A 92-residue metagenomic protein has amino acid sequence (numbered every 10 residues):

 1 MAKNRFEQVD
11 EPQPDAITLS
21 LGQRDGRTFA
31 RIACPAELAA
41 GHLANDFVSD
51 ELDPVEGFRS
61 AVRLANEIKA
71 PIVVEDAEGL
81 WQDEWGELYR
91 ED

Functional and structural regions predicted by a protein language model:
M1-R31, Y89-D92: Short N-terminal "domain-start" leader segments that mark the transition from disordered tails or signal peptides into
P12-P14, L38, E78-G79: Glycine-centered tight beta-turn/hairpin loop motif at sheet-sheet or coil-to-beta transitions
L19-L21, A30-I32, A61, A65 (+1 more regions): Hydrophobic beta-strand residues in large extracellular and virion-surface proteins
R24, P35-E37, A77: Generic structural motif
A30-A44: Intrinsically disordered, low-complexity regulatory segments enriched in Ser/Thr/Pro and charged residues
A40-E56: A short, exposed loop/beta-hairpin motif centered on an aromatic-Gly-Thr core
E51-I68: A short, charged, amphipathic alpha-helix used as a generic interaction element across diverse proteins
E67-D92: Short, mixed-charge low-complexity intrinsically disordered segments
